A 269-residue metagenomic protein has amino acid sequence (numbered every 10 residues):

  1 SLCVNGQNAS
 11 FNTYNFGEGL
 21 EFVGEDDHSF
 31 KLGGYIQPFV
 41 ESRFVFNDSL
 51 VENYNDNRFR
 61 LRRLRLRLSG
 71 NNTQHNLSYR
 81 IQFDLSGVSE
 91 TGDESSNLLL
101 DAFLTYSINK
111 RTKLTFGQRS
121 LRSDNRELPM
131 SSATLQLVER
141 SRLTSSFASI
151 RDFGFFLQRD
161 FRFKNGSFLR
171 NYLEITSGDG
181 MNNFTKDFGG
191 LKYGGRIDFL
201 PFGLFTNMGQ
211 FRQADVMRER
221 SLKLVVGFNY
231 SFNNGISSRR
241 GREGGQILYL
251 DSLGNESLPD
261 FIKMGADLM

Functional and structural regions predicted by a protein language model:
S1, G6-Q7, D93, L173 (+2 more regions): Generic low-polarity alpha-helical segments
L2-G33, L204-K223, I236-R239: Outer-membrane beta-barrel biogenesis signature
G6-N12, Y35-F44, F228-I247: Short glycine/proline- and aromatic-enriched beta-strand/turn motifs that initiate or cap beta-hairpins
N15, S96-N97, F261: Short solvent-exposed loop/turn micro-motifs enriched in small/polar/acidic residues
N15-F16, D48-V51, L137-S141, Q210 (+1 more regions): Extracytoplasmic loops and strand-loop junctions of Gram-negative outer membrane beta-barrel proteins
G19-F44, N53-M181, T185-G203: Outer membrane beta-barrel
N182-M269: Surface-exposed beta-loop-beta
